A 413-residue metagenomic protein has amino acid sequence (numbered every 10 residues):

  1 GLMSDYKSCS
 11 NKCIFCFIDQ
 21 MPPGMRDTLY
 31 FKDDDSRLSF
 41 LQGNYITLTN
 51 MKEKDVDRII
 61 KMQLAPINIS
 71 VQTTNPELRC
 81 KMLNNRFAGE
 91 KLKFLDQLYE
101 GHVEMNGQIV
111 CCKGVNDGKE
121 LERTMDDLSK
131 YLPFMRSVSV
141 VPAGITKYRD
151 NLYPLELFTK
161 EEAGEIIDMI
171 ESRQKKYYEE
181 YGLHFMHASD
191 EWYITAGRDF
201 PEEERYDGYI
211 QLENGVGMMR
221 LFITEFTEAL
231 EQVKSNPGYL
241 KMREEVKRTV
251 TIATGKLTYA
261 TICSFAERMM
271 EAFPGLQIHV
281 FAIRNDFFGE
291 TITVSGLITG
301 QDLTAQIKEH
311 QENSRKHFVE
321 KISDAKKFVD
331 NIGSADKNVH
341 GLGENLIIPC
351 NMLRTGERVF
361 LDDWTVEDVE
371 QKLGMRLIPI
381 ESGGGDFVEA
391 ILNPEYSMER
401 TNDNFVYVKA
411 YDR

Functional and structural regions predicted by a protein language model:
G1-F134, P142-R173: Conserved Radical SAM active-site core
K130-Y131, I145-R413: Auxiliary Fe-S-binding modules of radical SAM enzymes
